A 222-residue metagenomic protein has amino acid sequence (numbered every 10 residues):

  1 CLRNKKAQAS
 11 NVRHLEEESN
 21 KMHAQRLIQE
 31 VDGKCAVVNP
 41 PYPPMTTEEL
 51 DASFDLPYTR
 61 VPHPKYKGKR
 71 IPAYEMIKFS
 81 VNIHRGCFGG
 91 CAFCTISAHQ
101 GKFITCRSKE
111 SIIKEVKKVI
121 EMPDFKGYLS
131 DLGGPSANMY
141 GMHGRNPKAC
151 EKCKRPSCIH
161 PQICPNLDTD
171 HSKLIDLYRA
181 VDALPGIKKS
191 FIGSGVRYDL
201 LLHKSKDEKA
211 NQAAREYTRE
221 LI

Functional and structural regions predicted by a protein language model:
C1-I77: Flexible, acidic/Gly-rich N-terminal and inter-domain linker regions that tether and position cofactor-handling modules
A24-I28, K117, D176: Replace "small metal-dependent catalytic modules" with "small catalytic or cofactor-binding modules
P57, R107-I120: Short microdomains enriched in Cys/His and/or Lys/Arg
K67-T95, I113, Y128: N-terminal pre-triad scaffold of radical SAM enzymes
K78, N82, F103-R107, P165-T169: Alpha-helix capping and helix-loop boundary segments enriched in small/acidic/polar residues
G90, S97-G101, G193-L201: Conserved strand-turn element in the central/C-terminal portion of the radical SAM core barrel that lines
C94-S111: Iron-sulfur (Fe-S) cluster-binding segments and ferredoxin-like electron-carrier domains, especially [2Fe-2S]
K118-I222: Conserved SAM/AdoMet-binding glycine-rich loop
